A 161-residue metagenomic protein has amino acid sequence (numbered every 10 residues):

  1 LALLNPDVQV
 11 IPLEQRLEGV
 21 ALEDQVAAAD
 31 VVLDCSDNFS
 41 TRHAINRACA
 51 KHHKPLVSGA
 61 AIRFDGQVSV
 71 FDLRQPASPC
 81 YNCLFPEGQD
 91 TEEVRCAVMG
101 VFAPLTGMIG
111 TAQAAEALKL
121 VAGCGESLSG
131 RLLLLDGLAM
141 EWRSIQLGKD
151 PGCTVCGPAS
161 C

Functional and structural regions predicted by a protein language model:
L1-C161: Adenine nucleotide-associated cytosolic modules
